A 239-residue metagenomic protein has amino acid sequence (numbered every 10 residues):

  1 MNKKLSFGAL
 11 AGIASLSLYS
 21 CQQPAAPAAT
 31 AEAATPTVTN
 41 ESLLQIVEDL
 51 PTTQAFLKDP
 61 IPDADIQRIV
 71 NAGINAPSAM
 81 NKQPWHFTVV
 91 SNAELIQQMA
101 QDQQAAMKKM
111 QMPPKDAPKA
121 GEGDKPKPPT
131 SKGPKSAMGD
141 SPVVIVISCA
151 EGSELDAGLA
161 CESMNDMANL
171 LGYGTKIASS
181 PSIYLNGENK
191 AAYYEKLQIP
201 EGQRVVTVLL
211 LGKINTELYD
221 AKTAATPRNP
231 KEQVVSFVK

Functional and structural regions predicted by a protein language model:
M1-N2: N-terminal secretory signal peptides that target proteins for export/translocation
L5-G8, L18-K239: Acidic, surface-exposed loops and disordered segments
G12-I13: Repetitive helical segments and hydrophobic/amphipathic motifs
